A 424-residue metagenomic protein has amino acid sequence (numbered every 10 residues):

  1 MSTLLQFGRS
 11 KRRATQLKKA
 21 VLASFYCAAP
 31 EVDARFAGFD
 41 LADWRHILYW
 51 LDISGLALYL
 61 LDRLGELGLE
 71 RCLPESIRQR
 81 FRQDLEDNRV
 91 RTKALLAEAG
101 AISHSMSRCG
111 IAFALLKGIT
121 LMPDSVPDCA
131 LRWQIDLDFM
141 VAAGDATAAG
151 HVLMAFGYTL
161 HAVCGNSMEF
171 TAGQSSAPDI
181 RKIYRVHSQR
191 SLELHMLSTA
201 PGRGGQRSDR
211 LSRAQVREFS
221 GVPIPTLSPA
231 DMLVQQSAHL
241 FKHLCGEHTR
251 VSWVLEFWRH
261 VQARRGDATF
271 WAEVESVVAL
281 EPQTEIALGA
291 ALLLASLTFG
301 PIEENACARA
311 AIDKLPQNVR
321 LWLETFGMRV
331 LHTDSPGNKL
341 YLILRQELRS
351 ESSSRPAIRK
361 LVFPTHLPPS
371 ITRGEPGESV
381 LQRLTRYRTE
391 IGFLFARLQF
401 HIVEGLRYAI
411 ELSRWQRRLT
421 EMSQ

Functional and structural regions predicted by a protein language model:
S2-I135, V141-Q424: Conserved NTP-donor binding/palm subdomain of two-metal-ion nucleotidyltransferases/polymerases, i.e., the charged
